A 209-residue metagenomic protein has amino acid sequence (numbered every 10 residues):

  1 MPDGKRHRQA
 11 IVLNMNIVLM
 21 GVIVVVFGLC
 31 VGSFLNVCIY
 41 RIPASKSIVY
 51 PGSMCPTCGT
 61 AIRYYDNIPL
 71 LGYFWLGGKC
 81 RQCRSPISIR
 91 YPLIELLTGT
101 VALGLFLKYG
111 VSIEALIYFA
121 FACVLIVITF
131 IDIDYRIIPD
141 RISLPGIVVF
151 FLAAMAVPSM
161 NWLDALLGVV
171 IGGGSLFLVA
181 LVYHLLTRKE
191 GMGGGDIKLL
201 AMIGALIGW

Functional and structural regions predicted by a protein language model:
D3-N14: Short, Lys/Arg-enriched N-terminal segments with co-localized hydrophobic residues within the first ~10-30 amino acids
V12-C30, A102, F106-L107, F151-P158: Hydrophobic alpha-helical transmembrane segments
V24, A115-W209: Functional transmembrane core segments of multi-pass inner-membrane proteins
V31-N36, T98, A102, A153 (+1 more regions): Alpha-helical transmembrane segments of multipass membrane proteins
L35-R90: Membrane-proximal soluble regions of multi-pass membrane proteins
I39, L105, I203: Active-site-flanking alpha-helical
S88-I94, D140: Select subsegments of transmembrane alpha-helices in polytopic membrane proteins, especially boundary-proximal
L107-I117: Transmembrane helix-loop-helix
